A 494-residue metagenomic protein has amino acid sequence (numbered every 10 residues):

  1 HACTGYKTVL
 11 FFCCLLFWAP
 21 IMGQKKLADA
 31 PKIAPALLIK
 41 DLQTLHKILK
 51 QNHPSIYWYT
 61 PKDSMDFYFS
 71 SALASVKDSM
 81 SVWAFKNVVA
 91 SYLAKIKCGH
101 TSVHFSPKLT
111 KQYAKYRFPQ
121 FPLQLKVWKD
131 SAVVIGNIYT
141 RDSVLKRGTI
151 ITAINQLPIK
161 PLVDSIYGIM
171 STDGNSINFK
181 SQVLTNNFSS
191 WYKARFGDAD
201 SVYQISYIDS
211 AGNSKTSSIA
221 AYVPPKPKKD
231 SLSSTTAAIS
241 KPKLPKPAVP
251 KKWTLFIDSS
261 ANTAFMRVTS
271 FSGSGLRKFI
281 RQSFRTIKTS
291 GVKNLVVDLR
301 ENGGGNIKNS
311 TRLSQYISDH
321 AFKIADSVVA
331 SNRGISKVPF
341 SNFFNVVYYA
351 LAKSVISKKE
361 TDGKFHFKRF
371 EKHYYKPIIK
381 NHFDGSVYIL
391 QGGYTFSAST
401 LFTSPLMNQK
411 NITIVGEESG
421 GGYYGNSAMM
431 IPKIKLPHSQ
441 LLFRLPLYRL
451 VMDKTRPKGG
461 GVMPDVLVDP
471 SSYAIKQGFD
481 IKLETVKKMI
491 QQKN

Functional and structural regions predicted by a protein language model:
H1-A28, L45: Bacterial Sec-dependent N-terminal signal peptides
P20, L276, A398-S399: Short, well-ordered alpha-helical microsegments
Q24-L295, L299-V329, Y423, A428-L436 (+5 more regions): Flexible, low-complexity junctional segments that flank or bridge functional domains
T149, I307-I475: Conserved acidic, small-residue-rich alpha-beta core segments centered on
